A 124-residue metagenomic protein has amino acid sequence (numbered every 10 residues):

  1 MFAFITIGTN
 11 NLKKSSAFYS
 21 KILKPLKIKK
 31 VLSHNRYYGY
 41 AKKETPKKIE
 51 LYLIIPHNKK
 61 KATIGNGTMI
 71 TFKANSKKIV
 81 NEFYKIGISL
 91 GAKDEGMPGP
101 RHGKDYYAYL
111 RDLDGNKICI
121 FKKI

Functional and structural regions predicted by a protein language model:
M1, T63-N66, H102: Short glycine-enriched loop/turn motifs at secondary-structure junctions
M1-S16, I70, I124: N-terminal beta-strand motif that seeds the catalytic metal site of vicinal oxygen chelate
I7-I49: Core segments of cupin and vicinal oxygen chelate
T9, V31-L32, Y40, T63-G67 (+2 more regions): A structural feature recognizing the 12-helix transmembrane core of secondary solute carriers
K13, K21, P25, A62 (+2 more regions): Charge-dense, helix-prone N-terminal extensions
F18, E82-F83: Short amphipathic alpha-helical coupling segments at ligand-binding clamshell hinges and other catalytic/signaling
A41-E82: Long, continuous compositionally biased terminal/linker segments
Y84-I124: Vicinal oxygen chelate
